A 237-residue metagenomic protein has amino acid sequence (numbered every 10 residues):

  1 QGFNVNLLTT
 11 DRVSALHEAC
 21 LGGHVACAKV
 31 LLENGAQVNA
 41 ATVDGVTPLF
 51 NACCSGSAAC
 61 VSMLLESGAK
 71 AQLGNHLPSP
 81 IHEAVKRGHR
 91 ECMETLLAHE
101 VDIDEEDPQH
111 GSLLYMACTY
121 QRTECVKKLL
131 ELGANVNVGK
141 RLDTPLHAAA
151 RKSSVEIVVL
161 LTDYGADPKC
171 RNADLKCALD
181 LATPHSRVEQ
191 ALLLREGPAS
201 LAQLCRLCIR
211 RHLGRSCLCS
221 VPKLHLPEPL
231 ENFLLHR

Functional and structural regions predicted by a protein language model:
Q1-F3, K29-A36, S62-K70, E94-D102 (+2 more regions): Ankyrin repeat domain, specifically the short helix-to-loop turn at the C-terminus of the second helix of each repeat
T10-D11, V43-D44, H76-L77, P108-Q109 (+2 more regions): Ankyrin repeat start-site detector
A26-C27, A59-C60, E91-C92, E124-C125 (+2 more regions): Conserved ankyrin/ankyrin-like repeat signature
A59-T95, H99-V101, D107: Solenoidal tandem-repeat scaffolds enriched in leucines and small polar residues
V159, D163-R237: Cullin-RING E3 adaptor/co-adaptor recruitment helices
